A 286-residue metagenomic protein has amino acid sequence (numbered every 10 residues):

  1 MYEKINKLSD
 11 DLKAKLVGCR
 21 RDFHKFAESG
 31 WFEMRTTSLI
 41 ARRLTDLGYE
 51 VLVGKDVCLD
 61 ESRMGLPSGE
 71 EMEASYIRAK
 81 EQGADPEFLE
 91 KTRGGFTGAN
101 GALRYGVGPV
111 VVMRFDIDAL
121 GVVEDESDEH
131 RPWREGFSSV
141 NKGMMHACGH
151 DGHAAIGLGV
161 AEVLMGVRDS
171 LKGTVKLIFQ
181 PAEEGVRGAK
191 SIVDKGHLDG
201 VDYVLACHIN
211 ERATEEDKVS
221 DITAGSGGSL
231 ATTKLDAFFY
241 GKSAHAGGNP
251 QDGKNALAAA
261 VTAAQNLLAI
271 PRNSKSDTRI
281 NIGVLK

Functional and structural regions predicted by a protein language model:
Y2-H146, A155, G166, S170-L171: Acidic/His- and Gly-rich active-site-bordering loop/insert found across diverse amide/peptide-bond hydrolases
R43, L47, V160, K195-G196: Alpha-helical structural signal in soluble globular domains
G65, A99, L120-G121, R131-M145 (+2 more regions): Histidine/acidic-residue-rich, glycine-tolerant segments that coordinate divalent metal ions
A154-V160: DPxDG-like acidic metal-binding loop motif
G283-K286: Short, solvent-exposed loop/turn elements at beta->coil junctions and helix N-caps that rim active or binding pockets
